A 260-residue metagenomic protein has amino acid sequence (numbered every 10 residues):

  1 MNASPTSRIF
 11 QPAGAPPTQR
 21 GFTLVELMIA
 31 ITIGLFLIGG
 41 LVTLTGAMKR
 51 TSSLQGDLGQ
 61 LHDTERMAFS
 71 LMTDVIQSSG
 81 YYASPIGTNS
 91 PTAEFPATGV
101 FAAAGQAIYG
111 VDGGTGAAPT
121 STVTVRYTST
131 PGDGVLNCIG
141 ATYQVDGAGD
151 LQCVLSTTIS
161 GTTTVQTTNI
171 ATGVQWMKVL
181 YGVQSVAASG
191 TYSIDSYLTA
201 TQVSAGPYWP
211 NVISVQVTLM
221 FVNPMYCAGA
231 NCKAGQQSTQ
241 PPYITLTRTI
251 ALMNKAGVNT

Functional and structural regions predicted by a protein language model:
N2-A3, F10, G56, Q60 (+6 more regions): Short linear sequence signals and composition-biased patches located at protein termini or domain-edge surfaces
N2-P5, T18-Y81: Aliphatic-rich helix starts adjacent to a transmembrane/signal segment
P12, P16-P17: Short, low-complexity intrinsically disordered segments enriched in A/P/G/S/L with frequent Arg, especially at protein
I108, N137-A148, V179: Broad, structure-driven detector of short, well-ordered beta-strand segments within folded domains
G132: Short amphipathic, basic-aromatic surface patches that mediate peripheral association with negatively charged
D150-L155: Short hydrophobic/aromatic-rich beta-strand segments that constitute the beta-sheet cores of beta-sandwich/beta-barrel
